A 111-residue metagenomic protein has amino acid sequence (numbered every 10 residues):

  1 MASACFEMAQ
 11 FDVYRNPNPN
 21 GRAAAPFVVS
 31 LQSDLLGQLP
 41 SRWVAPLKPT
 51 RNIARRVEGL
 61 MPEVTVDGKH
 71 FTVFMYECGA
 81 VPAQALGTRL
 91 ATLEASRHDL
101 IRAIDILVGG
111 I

Functional and structural regions predicted by a protein language model:
M1-E7: Short, Lys/Arg-enriched N-terminal segments with co-localized hydrophobic residues within the first ~10-30 amino acids
E7, V13, G21-E63: Compact nucleic-acid interaction/catalytic patches
M8-A9, G37, Y76-V81: Short amphipathic alpha-helical segments, especially helix-boundary/capping motifs
D12, P26, H98-R102: Active-site-proximal helix/loop capping residues that flank conserved catalytic or ligand/cofactor
P19, R55, A91-A95: Residue-level detector of secondary-structure boundary/capping sites
P19, S33, D105-G109: Residue-level marker of positions within ordered structural domains that often coincide with functionally constrained
T65-I111: C-terminal terminal-subdomain/extension
